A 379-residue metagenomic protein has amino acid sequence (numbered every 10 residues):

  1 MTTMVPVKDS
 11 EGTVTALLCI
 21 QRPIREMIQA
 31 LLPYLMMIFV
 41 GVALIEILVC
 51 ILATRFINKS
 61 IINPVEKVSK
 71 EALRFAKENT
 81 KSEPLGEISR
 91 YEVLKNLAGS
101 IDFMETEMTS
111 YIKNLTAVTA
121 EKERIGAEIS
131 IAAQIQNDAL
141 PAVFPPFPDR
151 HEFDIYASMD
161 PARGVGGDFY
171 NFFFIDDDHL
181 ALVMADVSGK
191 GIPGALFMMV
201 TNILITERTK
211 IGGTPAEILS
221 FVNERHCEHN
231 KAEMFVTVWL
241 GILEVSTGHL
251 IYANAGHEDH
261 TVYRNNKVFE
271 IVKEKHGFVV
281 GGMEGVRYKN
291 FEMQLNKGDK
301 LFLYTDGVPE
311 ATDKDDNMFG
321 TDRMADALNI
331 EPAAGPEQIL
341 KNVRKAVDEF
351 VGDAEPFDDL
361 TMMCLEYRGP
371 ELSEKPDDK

Functional and structural regions predicted by a protein language model:
M1, K8-T13, C19-M36: Helix-start (N-cap) segments at beta->loop->alpha junctions that couple sensory/regulatory domains to adjoining helices
V7-D9, F75, V187, L243: Sensor-regulatory modules in signal-transduction proteins
I38, I45-I62: Cytosolic-side ends of inner-membrane transmembrane helices, especially those that anchor bacterial signal-transduction
I57, W239, F291-L303, V308-K379: C-terminal catalytic subdomain
S60-P84, A98, E105: Membrane-proximal alpha-helical signal-transduction linkers
K77-L94, D160, F174: HAMP-domain connector/hinge
N79, L94, F103-A120, G212: HAMP exit helix and analogous amphipathic coiled-coil linker helices
N114-F302, A354-D378: … and, occasionally, acidic/histidine-rich disordered N-termini of signaling adaptors
